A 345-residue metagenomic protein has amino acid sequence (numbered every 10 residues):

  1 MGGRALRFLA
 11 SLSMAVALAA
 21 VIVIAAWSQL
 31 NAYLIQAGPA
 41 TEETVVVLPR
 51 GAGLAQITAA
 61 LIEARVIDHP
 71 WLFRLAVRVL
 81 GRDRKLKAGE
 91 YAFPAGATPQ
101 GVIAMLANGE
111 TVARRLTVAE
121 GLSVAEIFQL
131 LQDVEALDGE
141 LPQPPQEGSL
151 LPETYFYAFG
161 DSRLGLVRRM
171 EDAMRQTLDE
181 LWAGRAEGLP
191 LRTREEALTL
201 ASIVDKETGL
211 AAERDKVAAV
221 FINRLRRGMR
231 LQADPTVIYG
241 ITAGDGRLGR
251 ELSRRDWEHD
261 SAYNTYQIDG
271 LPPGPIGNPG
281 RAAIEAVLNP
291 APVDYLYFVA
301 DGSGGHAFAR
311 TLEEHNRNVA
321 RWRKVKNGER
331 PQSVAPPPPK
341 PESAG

Functional and structural regions predicted by a protein language model:
M1-E43: N-terminal type II signal-anchor transmembrane helix that functions as the membrane-insertion/stop-transfer segment
G2-L6, V45-P49, A64-R65, D245-R254: N-terminal short leaders/motifs
L12-V16, E43, R82-R84, L122 (+3 more regions): Short low-complexity stretches enriched in small and charged residues
L18-I22, I57, I203: Hydrophobic core
W27-A183: Signal peptide-directed extracytoplasmic domains
G53, F128-D138, Q143, G148-G345: Bacterial extracytoplasmic/cell-wall-associated proteins, especially those involved in peptidoglycan
